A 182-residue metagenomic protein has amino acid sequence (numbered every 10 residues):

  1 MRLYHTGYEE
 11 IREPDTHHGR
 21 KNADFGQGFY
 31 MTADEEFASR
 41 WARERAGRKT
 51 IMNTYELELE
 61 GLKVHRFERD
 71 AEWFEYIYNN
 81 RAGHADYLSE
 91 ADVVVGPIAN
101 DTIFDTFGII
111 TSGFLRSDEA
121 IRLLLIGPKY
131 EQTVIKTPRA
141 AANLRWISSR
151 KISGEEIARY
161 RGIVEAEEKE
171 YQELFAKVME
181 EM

Functional and structural regions predicted by a protein language model:
M1-N22: Short aromatic-glycine-(Arg/Gly/Cys) micro-motifs in beta-strand/loop hairpins
H5, Y30-M31, N53-E56: Short, conserved beta-strand segments within well-ordered enzyme catalytic domains that often line or immediately flank
G7-Y8, E35, L59: Short, flexible loop/turn elements at secondary-structure junctions
R20-R45: Extended catalytic/binding region for NAD+/ADP-ribose chemistry, centered on the ART fold
D24, E44-I51, L57-M182: Conserved NAD+-utilizing ADP-ribose enzyme module
